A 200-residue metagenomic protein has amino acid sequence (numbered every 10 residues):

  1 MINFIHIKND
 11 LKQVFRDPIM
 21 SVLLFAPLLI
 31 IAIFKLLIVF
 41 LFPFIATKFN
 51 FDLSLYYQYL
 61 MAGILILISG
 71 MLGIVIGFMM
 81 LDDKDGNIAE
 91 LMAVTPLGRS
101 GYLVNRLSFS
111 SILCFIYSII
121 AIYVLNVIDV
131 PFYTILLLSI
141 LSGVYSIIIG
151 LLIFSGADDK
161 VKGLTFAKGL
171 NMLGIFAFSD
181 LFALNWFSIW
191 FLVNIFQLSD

Functional and structural regions predicted by a protein language model:
M1-S21: N-terminal Sec/SRP start-transfer signal
R16-P43, Y59-V75, K168-S179: Hydrophobic alpha-helical transmembrane segments of multi-pass membrane transport/permease proteins
S21-L24, L60-M61, V104, S108 (+2 more regions): Hydrophobic alpha-helical transmembrane segments
F40-L41, A46-L53, S179-D200: Terminal transmembrane helical anchor/hairpin motif
Y56-V94, R99-A121: Hydrophobic alpha-helical transmembrane segments of multi-pass membrane transport proteins
M80, A89-M92, V124, I153 (+2 more regions): Hydrophobic alpha-helical interface/terminus motif in multipass membrane transporters
S110-L151, S155-G156: Secretory targeting signals
I140-L181: A structural motif at transmembrane helix-loop-helix junctions in multipass membrane proteins
